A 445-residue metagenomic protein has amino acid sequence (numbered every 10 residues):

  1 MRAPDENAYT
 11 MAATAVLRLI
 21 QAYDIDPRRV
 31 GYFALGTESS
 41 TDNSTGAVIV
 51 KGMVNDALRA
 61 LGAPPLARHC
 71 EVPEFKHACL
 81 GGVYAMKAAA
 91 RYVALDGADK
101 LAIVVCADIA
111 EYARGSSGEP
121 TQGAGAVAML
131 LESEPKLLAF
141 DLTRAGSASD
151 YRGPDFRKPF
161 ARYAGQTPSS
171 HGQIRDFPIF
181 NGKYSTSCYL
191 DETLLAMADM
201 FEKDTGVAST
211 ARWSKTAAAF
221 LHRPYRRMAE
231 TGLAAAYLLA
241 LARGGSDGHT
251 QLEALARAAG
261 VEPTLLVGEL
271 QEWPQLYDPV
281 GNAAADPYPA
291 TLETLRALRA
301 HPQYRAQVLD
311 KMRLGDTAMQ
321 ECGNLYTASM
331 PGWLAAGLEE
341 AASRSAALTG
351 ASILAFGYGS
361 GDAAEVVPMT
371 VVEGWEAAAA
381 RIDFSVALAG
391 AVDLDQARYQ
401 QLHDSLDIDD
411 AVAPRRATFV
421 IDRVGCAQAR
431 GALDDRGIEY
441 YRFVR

Functional and structural regions predicted by a protein language model:
M1-E6, G118-D199, D204, G244-V261 (+3 more regions): Condensing-enzyme catalytic core mediating Claisen C-C bond formation in acyl metabolism
R2, G31-S39, V72-K76, A219-F220 (+1 more regions): Short glycine-rich or small-residue beta-strand-to-loop segments that form or flank ligand, phosphate, metal/Fe-S
R2-T10, S39-I103, A107, A240-S329: Conserved catalytic cysteine-centered active-site region of acyl-thioester-dependent Claisen-condensing enzymes
A15-G31, A196-K215, A234-L238, E269 (+1 more regions): Phosphate/pyrophosphate-binding loops at sites that engage ATP/ADP/AMP, CoA/4′-phosphopantetheine, polyphosphate
L19, V30-F33, A85, L130 (+5 more regions): Buried hydrophobic positions in well-ordered alpha/beta secondary-structure cores of metabolic enzymes
G81-D141, G146: Internal, well-ordered domain-core segments that constitute the primary functional module of diverse proteins
Y112-R114, G172-G182, W213, L314-G315: Flexible glycine/proline-enriched surface loops and loop-helix/loop-strand junctions
A297, K311-M312, A335-A389: Catalytic phosphate/nucleotide-handling subdomain of diverse soluble enzymes
